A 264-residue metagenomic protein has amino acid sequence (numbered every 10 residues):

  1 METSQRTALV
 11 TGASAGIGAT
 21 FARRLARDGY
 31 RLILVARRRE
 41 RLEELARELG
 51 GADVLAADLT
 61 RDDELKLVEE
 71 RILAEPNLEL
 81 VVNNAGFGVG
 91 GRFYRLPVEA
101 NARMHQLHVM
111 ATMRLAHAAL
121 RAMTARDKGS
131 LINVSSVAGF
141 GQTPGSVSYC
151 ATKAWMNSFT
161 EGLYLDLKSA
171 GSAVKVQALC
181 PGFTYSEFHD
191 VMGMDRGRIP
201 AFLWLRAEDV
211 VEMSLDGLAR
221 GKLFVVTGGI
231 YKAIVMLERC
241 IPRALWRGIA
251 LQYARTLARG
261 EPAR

Functional and structural regions predicted by a protein language model:
S14-A15: Conserved glycine-rich cofactor-binding loop
Y30-E44: Conserved glycine-rich Rossmann-like NAD(P)H-binding loop of the short-chain dehydrogenase/reductase
N84-V89: Conserved NAD(P)H cofactor-binding loop of Rossmann-fold oxidoreductase domains
R92-F93, A100-H105, M113: Substrate-binding pocket helix/loop in short-chain dehydrogenase/reductase
A116, T152: Active-site helix of classical SDR
S136: Residue(s) in the substrate-gating loop at a strand-loop-helix junction that position the organic substrate next
A178-L179, R198-I234: C-terminal helical subdomain
